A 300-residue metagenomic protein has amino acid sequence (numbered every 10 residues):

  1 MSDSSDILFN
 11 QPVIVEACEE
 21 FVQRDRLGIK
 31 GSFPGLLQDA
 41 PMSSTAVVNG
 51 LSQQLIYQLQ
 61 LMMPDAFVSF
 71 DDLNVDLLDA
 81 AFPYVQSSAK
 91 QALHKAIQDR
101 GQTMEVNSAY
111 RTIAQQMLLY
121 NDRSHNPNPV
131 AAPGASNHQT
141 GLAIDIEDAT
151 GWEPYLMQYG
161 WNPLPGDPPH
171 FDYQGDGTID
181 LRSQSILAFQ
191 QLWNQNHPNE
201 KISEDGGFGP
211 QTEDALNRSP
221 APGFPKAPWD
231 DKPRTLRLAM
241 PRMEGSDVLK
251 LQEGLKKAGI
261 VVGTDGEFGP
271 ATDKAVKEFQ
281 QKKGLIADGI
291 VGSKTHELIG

Functional and structural regions predicted by a protein language model:
M1-A109, I113-R237, M243-K250, A258 (+1 more regions): Extracytoplasmic cell-surface/polysaccharide-interacting catalytic and binding patches
N196-E200, K256-V261, P270-G284: LysM (lysin motif) carbohydrate-binding repeats in extracellular/periplasmic proteins that recognize
I202-G206, V262, G266, G289: Conserved glycine-centered beta-strand/turn positions repeated across beta-sheet architectures
G207-P220, F268-K283, T295-I299: Short, Lys/Arg-enriched alpha-helical microdomains
M240-V248, E267-D273, I290: Extracytoplasmic Gram-positive cell-surface binding/anchoring modules and repeats
